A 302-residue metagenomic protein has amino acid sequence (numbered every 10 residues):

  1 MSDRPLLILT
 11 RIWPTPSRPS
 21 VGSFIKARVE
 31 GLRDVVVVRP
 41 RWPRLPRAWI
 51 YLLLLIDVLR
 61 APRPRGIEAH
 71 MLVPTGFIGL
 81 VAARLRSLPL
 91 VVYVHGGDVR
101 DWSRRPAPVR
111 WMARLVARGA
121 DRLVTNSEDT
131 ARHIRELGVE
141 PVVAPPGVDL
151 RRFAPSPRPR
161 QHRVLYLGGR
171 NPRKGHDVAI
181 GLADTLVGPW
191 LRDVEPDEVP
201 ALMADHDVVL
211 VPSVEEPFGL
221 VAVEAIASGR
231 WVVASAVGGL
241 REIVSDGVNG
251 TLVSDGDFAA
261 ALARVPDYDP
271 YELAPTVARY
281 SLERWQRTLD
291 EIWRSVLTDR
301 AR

Functional and structural regions predicted by a protein language model:
M1-W42: N-terminal subdomain of nucleotide-sugar transferases
L7, P157-K174, I180-G188: Conserved donor-binding/catalytic core segment of Leloir-type glycosyltransferases
S20, D257, P266-T298: A charged, aromatic-enriched C-terminal amphipathic alpha-helix characteristic of glycosyltransferases across folds
A113-A154: Donor nucleotide-sugar binding/catalytic pocket of nucleotide-sugar-dependent glycosyltransferases
A117, A201-H206, L289: Short alpha-helical donor nucleotide-sugar binding micro-motif in glycosyltransferases
V214: Aromatic "clamp/platform" in nucleotide-sugar-dependent glycosyltransferases that forms part of the donor/acceptor
W231-A234: Short hydrophobic beta-strand element within catalytic cores of glycosyltransferases and related nucleotide-activated
S245-G256, A263-D267: Conserved acidic donor-binding segment of nucleotide-sugar-dependent glycosyltransferases
